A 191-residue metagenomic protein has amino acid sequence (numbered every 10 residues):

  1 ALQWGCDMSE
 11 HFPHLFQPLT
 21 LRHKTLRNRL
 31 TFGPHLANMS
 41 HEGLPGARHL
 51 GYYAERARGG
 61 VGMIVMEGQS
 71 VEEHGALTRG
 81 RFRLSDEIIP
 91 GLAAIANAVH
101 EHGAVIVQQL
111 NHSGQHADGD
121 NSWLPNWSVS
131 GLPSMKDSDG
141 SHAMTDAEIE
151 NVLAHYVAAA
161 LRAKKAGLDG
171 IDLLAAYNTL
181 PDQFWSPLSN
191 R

Functional and structural regions predicted by a protein language model:
W4, M8-N111, S141, V152 (+1 more regions): N-terminal capping/small domains of soluble enzymes
F16, L168, Q183-F184: Aromatic-residue hotspot detector
L19-L21, L132, F184: Short clusters of hydrophobic/aromatic residues that line enzyme substrate/ligand-binding pockets
V65-I89, L110-W123, D172-R191: Glycine-rich, proline-tolerant flexible connector loops at the mouths of alpha/beta enzymes
A94, D169-D172: Generic alpha-helical hydrophobic packing signal
I106-Q108, K164, I171-L173: Active-site regions of oxyanion-processing enzymes, predominantly non-cytosolic
N111-L168: Non-globular sequence segments
